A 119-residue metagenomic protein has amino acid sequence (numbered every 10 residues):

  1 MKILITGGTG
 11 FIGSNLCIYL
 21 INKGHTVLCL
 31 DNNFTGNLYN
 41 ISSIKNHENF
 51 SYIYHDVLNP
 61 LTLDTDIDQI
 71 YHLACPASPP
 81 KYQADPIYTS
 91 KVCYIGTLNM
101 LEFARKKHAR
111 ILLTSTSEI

Functional and structural regions predicted by a protein language model:
M1-I119: N-terminal Rossmann-like NAD(P)+-binding domain of SDR-like oxidoreductases, especially those catalyzing
